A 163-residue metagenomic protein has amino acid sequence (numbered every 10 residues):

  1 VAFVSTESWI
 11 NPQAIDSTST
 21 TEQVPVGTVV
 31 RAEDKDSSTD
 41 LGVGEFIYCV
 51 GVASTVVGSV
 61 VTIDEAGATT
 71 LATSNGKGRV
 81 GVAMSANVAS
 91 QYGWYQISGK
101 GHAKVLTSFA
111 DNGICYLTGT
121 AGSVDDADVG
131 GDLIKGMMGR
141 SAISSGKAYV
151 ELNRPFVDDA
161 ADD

Functional and structural regions predicted by a protein language model:
A2-D163: Glycine-anchored, exposed beta-strand/edge motif detector
